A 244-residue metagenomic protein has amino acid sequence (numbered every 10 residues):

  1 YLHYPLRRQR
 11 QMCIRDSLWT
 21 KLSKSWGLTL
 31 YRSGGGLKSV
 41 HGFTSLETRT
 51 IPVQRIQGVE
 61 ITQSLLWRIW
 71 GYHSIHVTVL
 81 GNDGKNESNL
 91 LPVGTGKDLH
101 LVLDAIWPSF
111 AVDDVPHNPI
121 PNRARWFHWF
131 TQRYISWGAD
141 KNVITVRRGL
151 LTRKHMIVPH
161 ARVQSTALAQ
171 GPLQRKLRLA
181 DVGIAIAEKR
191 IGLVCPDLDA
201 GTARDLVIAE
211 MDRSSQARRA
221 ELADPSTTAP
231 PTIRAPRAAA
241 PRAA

Functional and structural regions predicted by a protein language model:
Y1-I14: Single conserved hydrophobic/aromatic residue that forms the stacking wall/gate of nucleotide- or nucleobase-binding
L2, E47-R49, E87-N89, M156 (+1 more regions): Short beta-strand segments
Y4, F43, T50, I69-Y72 (+1 more regions): A generic "cationic amphipathic patch" detector
R15-W19: Alpha-helical membrane-embedded segments
T20-L66, R125-L173, A244: Conserved beta-hairpin
W70-W137, K176-A244: A membrane-cytosol interface segment of integral membrane proteins
